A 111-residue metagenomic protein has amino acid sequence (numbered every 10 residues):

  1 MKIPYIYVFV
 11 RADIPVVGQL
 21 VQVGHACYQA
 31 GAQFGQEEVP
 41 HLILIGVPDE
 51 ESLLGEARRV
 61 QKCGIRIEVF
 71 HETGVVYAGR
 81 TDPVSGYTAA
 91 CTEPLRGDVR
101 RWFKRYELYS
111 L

Functional and structural regions predicted by a protein language model:
M1-A26, L111: N-terminal, charge-rich interaction modules
M1-I3, G35-E38: Short, flexible turn/loop "capping" segments at secondary-structure junctions
Y7-V10, P40-L111: Short basic, glycine-rich beta-strand/loop surfaces that mediate nucleic-acid
I14, G18-L20, A26-Q36, I43-G46: N-terminal intrinsically disordered, cationic/polar leader segments that include organellar targeting peptides
